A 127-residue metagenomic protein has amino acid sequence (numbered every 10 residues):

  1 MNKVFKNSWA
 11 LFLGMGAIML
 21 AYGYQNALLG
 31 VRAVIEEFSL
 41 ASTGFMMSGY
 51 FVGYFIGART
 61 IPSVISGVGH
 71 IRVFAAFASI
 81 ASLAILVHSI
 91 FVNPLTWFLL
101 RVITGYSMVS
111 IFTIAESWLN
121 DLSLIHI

Functional and structural regions predicted by a protein language model:
F5-F51: Helix-loop boundary and gating motifs at the non-cytosolic
M19, G23, G105-T113: Small-residue-rich segments within alpha-helical transmembrane domains of MFS-like 12-TM solute carriers
G57-G69: Helix-to-loop junctions at the C-terminal end of transmembrane segments in multipass secondary transporters
R72-L86: Structural signature of the two symmetry-related core transmembrane helices
I90-V92: Helix-breaking motifs and short loop linkers at transmembrane-helix boundaries and internal kinks in secondary membrane
L95-I103: Paired small-residue
S110-S123: Intracellular juxtamembrane helix-capping segments at the cytosolic ends of symmetry-related transmembrane helices
I125-I127: Conserved small/polar residues in nucleotide/adenosyl-binding loops
